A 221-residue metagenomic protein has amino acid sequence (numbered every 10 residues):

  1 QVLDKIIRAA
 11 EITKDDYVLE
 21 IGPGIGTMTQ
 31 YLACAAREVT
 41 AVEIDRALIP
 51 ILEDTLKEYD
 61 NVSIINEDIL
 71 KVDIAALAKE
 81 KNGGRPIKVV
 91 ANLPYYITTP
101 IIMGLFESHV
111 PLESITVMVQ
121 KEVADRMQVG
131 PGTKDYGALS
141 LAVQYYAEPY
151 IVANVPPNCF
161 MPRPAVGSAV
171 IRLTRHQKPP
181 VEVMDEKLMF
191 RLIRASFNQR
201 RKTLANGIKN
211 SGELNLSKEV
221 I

Functional and structural regions predicted by a protein language model:
Q1-R191: Catalytic cores of RNA-modifying enzymes
V166, L173-H176, E182-I221: Long, well-ordered amphipathic alpha-helical subdomains in the mid-to-C-terminal portions of large enzyme subunits
